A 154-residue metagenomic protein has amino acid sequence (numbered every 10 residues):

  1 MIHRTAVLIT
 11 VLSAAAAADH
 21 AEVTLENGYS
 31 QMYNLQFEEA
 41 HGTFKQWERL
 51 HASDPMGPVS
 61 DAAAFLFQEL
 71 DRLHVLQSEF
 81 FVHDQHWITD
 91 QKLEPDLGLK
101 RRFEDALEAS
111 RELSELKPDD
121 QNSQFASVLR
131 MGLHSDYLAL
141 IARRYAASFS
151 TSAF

Functional and structural regions predicted by a protein language model:
M1-I2, A126: Contiguous hydrophobic segments
I2-L8: Sec-dependent signal peptide recognition, specifically the positively charged N-region followed immediately by
I9-A18: Hydrophobic h-region of N-terminal signal peptides that target proteins for export in Gram-negative bacteria
A18-T24, S30-F44, S53, A64-D119 (+1 more regions): Short coil/linker segments at helix-helix boundaries
E48-R49: Amphipathic alpha-helical segments of tetratricopeptide repeats
S60: N-terminal carbohydrate-binding/catalytic regions of secreted carbohydrate-active enzymes
